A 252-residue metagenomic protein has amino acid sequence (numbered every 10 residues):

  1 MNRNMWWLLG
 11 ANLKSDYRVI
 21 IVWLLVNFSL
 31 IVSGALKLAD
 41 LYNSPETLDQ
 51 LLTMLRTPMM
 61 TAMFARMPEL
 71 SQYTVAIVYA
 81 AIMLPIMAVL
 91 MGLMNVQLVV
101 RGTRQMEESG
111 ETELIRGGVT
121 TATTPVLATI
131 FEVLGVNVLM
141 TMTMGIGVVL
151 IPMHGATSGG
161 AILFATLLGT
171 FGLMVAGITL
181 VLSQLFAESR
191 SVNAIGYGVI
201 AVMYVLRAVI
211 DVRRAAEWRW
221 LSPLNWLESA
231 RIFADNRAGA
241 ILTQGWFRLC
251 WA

Functional and structural regions predicted by a protein language model:
M1-F28, Q184: Aromatic- and glycine-rich beta-strand/loop motifs that create alpha-glucan
D16-N27, A122-V149: Selective transmembrane-helix segments that form parts of the transport pathway or gating/packing helices in multipass
R18, G169-V209: A structural motif at transmembrane helix-loop-helix junctions in multipass membrane proteins
R18-T61, P85-G92, I195-R207: Hydrophobic alpha-helical transmembrane segments of multi-pass membrane transport/permease proteins
L38-L70, V202-A252: Terminal transmembrane helical anchor/hairpin motif
V78-R104, M144: Long, hydrophobic alpha-helical segments
V96-G118: Transmembrane helix boundary and interhelical loop/hinge segments in multi-pass membrane proteins
F131-A187: Secretory targeting signals
